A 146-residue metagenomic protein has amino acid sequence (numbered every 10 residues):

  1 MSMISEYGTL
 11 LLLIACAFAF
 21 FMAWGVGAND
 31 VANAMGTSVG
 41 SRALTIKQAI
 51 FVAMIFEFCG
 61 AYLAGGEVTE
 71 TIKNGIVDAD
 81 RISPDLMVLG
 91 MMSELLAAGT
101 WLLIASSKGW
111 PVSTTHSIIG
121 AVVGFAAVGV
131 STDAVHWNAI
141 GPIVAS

Functional and structural regions predicted by a protein language model:
M1-S146: Alpha-helical transmembrane segments and immediately membrane-proximal extracytoplasmic
